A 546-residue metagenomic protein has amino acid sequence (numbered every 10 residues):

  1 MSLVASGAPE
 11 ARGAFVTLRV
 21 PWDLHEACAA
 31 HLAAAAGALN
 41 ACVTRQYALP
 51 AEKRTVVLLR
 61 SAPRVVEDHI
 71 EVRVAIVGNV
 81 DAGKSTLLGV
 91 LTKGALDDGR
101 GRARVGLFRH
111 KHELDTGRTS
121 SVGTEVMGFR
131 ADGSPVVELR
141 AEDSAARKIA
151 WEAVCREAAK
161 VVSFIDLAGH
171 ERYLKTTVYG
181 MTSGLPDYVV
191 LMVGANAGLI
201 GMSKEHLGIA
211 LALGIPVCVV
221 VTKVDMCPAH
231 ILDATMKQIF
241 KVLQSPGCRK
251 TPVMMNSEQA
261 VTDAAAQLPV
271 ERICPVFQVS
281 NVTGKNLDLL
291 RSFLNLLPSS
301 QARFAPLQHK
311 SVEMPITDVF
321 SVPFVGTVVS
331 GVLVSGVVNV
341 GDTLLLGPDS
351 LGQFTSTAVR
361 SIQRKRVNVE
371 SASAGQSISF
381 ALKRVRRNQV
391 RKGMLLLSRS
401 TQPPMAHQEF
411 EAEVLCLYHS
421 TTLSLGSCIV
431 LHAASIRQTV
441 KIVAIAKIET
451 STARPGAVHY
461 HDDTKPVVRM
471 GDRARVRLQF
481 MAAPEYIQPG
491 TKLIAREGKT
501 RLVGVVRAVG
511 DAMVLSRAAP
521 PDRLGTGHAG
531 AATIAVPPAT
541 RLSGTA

Functional and structural regions predicted by a protein language model:
M1-P63: Polybasic/polar functional segments that serve as interface/processing modules
H31, L58, L87-L91, G123-E125 (+4 more regions): Alpha-helical scaffold elements adjacent to nucleotide-binding pockets in ATP/GTP-utilizing enzyme cores
A41-Q46, D97-G99, F108-L114, S134-E138 (+7 more regions): Active-site phosphate-binding and catalytic loops of NTP-dependent enzymes
V65-R172, G184-D187: P-loop NTPase switch module centered on the Walker A-proximal segment
V65-S85, G89, K93, K241-S420: Conserved catalytic-core segments of large NTP-driven translation/proteostasis enzymes
R73-I76, C227-P228, V385-A546: C-terminal effector modules of nucleic-acid-centric enzymes and ribosome-associated factors
D115, H170-E171, A195-L199, K223-A229 (+4 more regions): Conserved nucleotide-binding/hydrolysis micro-motifs of P-loop NTPases
A159-S163, L167-L174, S183-L207, L211-A234: Conserved Switch II/interswitch segment of TRAFAC-class P-loop GTPases
